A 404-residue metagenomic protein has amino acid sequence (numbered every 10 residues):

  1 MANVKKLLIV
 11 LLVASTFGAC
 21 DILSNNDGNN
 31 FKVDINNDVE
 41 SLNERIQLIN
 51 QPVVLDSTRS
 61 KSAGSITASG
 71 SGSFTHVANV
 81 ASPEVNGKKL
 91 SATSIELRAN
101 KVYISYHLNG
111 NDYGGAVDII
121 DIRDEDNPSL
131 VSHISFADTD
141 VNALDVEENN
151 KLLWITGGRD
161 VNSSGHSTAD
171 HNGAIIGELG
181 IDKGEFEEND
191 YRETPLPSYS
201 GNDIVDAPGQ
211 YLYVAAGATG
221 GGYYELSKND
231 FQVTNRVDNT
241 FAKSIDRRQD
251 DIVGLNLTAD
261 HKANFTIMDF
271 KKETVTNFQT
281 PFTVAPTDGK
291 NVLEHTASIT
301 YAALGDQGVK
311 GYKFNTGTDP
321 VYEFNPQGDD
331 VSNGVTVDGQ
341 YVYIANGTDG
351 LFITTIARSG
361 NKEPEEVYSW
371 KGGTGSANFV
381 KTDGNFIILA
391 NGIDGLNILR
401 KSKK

Functional and structural regions predicted by a protein language model:
M1-L8: Bacterial N-terminal signal peptides that target proteins for export
I9-V10, P320: Intrinsically disordered and other compositionally biased segments
T16-A19: C-terminal motif of bacterial Sec signal peptides marking the signal peptidase cleavage site
D21-K404: Feature marking well-ordered beta-strand scaffolds used for ligand recognition
